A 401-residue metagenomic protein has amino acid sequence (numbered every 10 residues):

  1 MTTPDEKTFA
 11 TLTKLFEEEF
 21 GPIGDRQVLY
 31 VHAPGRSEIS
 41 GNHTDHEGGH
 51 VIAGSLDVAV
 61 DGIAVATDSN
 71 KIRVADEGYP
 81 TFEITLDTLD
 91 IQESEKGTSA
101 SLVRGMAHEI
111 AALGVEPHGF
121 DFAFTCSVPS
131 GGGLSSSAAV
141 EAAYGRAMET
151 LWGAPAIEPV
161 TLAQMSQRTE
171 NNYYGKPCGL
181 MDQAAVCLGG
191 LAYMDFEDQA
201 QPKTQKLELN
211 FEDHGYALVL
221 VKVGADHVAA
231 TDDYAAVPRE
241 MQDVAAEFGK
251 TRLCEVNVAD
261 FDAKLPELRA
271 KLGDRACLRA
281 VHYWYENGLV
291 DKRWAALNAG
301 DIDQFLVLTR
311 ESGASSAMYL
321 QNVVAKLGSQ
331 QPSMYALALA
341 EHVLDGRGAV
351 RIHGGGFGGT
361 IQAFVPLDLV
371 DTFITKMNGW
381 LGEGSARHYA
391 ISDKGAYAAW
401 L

Functional and structural regions predicted by a protein language model:
M1-R36, D61, V65-K96, Y193-R351 (+1 more regions): C-terminal nucleotide
M1-V51, I84-L89, E95-D213, V370-F373 (+2 more regions): Gly/Ser-rich oxyanion-binding loop with an adjacent helix/lid that shapes the negatively charged ligand pocket
H50-S69, L188: Structural signature of FAD isoalloxazine-binding scaffolds in flavoprotein oxidoreductases
S55, S99, S329: Short, conserved glycine- and acidic-residue-centered signature motifs in active-site or ligand-binding loops
G131, A295, T360: Short, flexible active-site loop motifs that bind/organize anionic cofactors or intermediates
A138-A139, T360-V365: FabD-like malonyl-/acyl-CoA
